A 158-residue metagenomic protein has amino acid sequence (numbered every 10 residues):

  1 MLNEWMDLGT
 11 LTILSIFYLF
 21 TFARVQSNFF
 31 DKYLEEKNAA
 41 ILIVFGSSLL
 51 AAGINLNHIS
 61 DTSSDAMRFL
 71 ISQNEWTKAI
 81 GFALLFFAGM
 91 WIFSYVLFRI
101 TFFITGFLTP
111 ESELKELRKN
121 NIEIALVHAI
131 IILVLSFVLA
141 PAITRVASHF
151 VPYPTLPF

Functional and structural regions predicted by a protein language model:
M1-I16, K78-S94, F158: Alpha-helical transmembrane segments
G9-S27, I92-T109: Membrane-water interface of transmembrane alpha-helices
Q26-F30, S60-N74, I104-P110: Membrane-helix interface/capping segments
D31-V44, S112-V127: Membrane-interface segments at loop-to-transmembrane junctions
A40-S63: A generic, lipid-embedded transmembrane alpha helix
D65-G89, V146-F158: Hydrophobic alpha-helical transmembrane segments and immediately flanking/interface helices in integral membrane
T101-I122, I143-P152: Membrane-interacting alpha-helical segments
A125-T144: Final/C-terminal transmembrane alpha-helix of multipass membrane proteins
